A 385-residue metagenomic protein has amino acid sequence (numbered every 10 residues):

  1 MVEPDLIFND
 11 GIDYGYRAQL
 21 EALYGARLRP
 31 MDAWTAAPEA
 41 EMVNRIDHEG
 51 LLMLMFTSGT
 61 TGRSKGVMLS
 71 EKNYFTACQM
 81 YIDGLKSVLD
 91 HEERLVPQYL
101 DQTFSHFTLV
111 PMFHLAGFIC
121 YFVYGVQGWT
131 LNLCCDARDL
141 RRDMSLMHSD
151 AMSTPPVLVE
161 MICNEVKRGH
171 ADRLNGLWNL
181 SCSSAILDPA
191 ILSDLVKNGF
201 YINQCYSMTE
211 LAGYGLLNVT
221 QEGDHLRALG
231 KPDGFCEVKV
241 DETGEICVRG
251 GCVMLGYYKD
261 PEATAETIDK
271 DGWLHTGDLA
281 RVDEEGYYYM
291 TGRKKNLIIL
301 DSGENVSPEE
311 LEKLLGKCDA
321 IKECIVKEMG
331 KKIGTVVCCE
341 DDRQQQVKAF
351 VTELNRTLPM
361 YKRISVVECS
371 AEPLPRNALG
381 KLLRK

Functional and structural regions predicted by a protein language model:
E3-H48, R63-S64, F75, A371-L374: ANL superfamily adenylate-forming
I7, G250, L255-G256, L279-K362: AMP-binding/adenylate-forming catalytic core of the ANL superfamily
A37-F56, G62-R63, E93-S105: Conserved pre-ATP/AMP-binding loop-to-beta segment of ANL
L52-M80: Conserved AMP-binding A3 loop
F75-S105, L109-H170, G176: Conserved AMP-binding/adenylation subdomain of ANL enzymes
M144, D150-S153, C163-D224, E237 (+1 more regions): Gly/Ser/Thr-rich phosphate-binding loop
K231-G234, D241-T267, Y287, E304-V306: Conserved ATP/PPi-binding loop(s) of AMP-dependent carboxylate-activating enzymes
C369-K385: Flexible lysine-rich "adenylation lid" loop at the C-terminal edge of ANL adenylation domains
